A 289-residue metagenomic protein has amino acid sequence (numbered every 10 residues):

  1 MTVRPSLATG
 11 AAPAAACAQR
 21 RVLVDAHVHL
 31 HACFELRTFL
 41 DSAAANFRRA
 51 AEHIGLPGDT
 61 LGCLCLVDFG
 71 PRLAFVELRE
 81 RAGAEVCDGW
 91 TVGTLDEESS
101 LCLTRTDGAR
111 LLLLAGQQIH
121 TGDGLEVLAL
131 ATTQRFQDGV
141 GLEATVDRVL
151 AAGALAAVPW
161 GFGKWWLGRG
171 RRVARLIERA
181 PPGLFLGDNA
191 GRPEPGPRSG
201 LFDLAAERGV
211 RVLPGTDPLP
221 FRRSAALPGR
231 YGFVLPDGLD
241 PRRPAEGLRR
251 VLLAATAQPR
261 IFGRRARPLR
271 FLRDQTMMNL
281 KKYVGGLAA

Functional and structural regions predicted by a protein language model:
T2-A26, L30-L36, L40, R49 (+4 more regions): Charged catalytic cores and adjacent phosphate/nucleic-acid-binding surfaces used for phosphate/nucleic-acid chemistry
C17-A18, I54-T60: Short helix-terminating capping/connector loops at secondary-structure junctions
F39-P57: Short catalytic helix/loop segments, enriched in acidic residues and glycine and frequently bearing histidine
A45-A51, D68-G187, A289: Extended substrate/RNA-proximal surfaces in nucleic-acid metabolism proteins
T60-L61, V210: Short coil/turn connectors at secondary-structure junctions
G62-V67: A short aromatic-anchored loop/beta-hairpin motif
